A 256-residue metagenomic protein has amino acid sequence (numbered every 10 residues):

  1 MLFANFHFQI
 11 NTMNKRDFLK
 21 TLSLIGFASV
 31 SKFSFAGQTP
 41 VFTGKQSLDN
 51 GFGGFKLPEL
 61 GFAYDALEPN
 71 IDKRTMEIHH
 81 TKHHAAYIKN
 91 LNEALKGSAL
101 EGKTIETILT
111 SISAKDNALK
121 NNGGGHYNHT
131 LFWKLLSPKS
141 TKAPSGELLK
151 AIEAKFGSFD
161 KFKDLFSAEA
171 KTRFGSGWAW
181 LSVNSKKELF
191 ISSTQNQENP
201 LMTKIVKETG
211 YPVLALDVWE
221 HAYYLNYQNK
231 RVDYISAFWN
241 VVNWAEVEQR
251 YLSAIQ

Functional and structural regions predicted by a protein language model:
M1-M13, D17: Secretory targeting signals
N11-M13, F33-P69: C-terminal segment of N-terminal export signals and the immediately downstream linker at the start of the mature
D17-Q38: N-terminal export signals
N50, K82, I88, E93-G102 (+1 more regions): All-alpha RGS (Regulator of G-protein Signaling) helical domain and cognate RGS-like helical scaffolds
L57, H84, H126, L181 (+2 more regions): Divalent metal-coordination and catalytic microenvironments
P69-H83, E106-Y127, K207-D217: Alpha-helical scaffold segments that form or flank carboxylate-/histidine-based iron centers
A170-K171, S176-Q228, A237, V241: An amphipathic alpha-helical core segment
V232-Q256: N-terminal targeting pre-sequences for secretion and organelle import
